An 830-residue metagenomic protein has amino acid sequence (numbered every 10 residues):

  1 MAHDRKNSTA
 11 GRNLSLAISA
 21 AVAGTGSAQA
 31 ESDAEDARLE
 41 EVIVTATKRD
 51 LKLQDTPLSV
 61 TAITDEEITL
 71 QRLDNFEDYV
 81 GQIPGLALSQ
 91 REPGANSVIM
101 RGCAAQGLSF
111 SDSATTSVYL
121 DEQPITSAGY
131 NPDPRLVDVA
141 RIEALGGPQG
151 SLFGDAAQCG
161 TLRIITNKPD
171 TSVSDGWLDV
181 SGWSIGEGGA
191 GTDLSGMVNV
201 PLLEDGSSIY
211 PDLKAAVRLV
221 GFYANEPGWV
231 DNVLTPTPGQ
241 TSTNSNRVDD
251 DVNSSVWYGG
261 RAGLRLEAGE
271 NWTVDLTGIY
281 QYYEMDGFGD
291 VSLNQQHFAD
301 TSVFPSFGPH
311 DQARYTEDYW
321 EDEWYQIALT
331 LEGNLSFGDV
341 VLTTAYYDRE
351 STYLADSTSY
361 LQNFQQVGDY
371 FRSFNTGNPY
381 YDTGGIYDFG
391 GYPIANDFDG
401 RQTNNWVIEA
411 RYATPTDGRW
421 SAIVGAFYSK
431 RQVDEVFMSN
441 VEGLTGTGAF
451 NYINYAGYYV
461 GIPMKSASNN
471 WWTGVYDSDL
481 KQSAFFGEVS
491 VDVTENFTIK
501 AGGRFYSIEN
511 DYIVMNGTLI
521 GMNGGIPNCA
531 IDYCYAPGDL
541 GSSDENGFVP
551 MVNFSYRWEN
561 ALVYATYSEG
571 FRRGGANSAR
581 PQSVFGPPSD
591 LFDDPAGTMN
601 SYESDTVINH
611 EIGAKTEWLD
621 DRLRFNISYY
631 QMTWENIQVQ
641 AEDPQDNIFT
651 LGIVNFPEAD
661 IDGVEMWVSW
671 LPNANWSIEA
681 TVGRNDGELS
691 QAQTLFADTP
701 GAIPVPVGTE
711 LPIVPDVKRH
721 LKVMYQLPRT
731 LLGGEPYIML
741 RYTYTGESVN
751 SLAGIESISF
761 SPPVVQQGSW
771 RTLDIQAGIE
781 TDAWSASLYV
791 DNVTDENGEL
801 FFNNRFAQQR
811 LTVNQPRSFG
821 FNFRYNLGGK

Functional and structural regions predicted by a protein language model:
F76-E77, S97-I99, Y119, A144 (+2 more regions): N-terminal periplasmic accessory domains that precede and gate Gram-negative outer-membrane beta-barrel machines
L108-S109, T116, D121-P148, G196: Short acidic/polar hinge/loop motifs at secondary-structure boundaries that mediate gating or recognition
D175, E187-F288, Q402-I408, A413-S429 (+3 more regions): Transmembrane beta-barrel wall of Gram-negative outer-membrane proteins
S195, A328-L335, D339-S357, R557-S568 (+8 more regions): Membrane-embedded beta-barrel scaffold of Gram-negative outer-membrane proteins
W229-D251, D286-Y315, D356-F398, M438-V475 (+6 more regions): Solvent-exposed loop segments that connect transmembrane elements
Y370-E409, S466, M599-E603, N609 (+5 more regions): Outer membrane beta-barrel strand-and-loop segments of large Gram-negative receptors, especially TonB-dependent
E495-I499, N626-W634, G652-L752, N822-G829: Gram-negative outer-membrane beta-barrel transporters
N673, T743-I755, G778-K830: C-terminal beta-signal and adjacent terminal beta-strands/loops of Gram-negative outer-membrane beta-barrel proteins
